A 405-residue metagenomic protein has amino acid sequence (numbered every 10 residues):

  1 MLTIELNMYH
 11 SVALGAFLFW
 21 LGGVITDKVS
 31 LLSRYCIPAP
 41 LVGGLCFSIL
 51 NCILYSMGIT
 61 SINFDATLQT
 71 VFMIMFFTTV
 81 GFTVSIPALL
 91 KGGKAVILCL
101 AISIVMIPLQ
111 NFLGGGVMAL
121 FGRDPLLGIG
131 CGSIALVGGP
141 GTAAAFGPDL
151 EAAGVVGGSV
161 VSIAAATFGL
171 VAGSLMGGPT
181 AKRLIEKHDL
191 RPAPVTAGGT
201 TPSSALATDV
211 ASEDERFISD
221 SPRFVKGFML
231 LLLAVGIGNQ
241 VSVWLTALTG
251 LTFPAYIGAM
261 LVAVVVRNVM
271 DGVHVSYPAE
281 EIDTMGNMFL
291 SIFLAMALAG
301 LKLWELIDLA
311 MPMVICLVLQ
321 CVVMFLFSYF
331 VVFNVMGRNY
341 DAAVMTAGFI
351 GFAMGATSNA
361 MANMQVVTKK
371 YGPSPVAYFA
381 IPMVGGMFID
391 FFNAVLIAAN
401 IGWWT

Functional and structural regions predicted by a protein language model:
M1-V12, K182-F228, D271-V275: Intrinsically disordered, low-complexity non-transmembrane regions of multi-pass membrane transporters
T3-F17, N63-F76, L126-S133, G250-V262 (+3 more regions): Structural signature of hydrophobic alpha-helical transmembrane segments
L18, L45-C52, D65-G93, A234 (+2 more regions): Hydrophobic transmembrane alpha-helices of secondary-active transporters and Na+-translocating membrane complexes
W20-S33, T79-K91, T180, V265-A279 (+1 more regions): C-terminal ends of transmembrane helices
I25-L41, I53-L54, G58, I62 (+3 more regions): Flexible hinge motifs at transmembrane-helix junctions and intramembrane kinks/re-entrant loops in multi-pass membrane
S85-G115, T167, A299-Y329: Entry/N-cap segments of selected transmembrane alpha helices and their immediately preceding amphipathic helices
L113, V117-G157, V161, F168 (+3 more regions): Alpha-helical membrane segments and immediately flanking helix-loop junctions that form or couple to the substrate/ion
G116-R123, A166-T208, F330-Y340, G385-T405: Juxtamembrane and boundary regions of transmembrane helices in multi-pass small-molecule transporters and channels
